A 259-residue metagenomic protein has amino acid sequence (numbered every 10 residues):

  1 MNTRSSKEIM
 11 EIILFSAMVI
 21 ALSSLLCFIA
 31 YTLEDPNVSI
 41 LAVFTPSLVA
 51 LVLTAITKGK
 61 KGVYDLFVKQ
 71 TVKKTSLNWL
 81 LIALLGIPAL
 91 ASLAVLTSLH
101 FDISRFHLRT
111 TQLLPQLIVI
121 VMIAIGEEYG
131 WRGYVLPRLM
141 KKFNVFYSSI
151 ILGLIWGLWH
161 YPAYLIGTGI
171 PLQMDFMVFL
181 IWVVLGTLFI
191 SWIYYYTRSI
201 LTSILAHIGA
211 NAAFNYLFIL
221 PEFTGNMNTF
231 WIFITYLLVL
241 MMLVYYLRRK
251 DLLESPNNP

Functional and structural regions predicted by a protein language model:
N2-A124, Y195, N215-P259: Specific transmembrane helices
A17-I20, F44-S47, L84-L85, L117 (+8 more regions): Residue-level signature of the transmembrane alpha-helical core of multi-pass small-molecule transporters
L25, I125-G130, Y134-V135, L139 (+4 more regions): Active-site His/Glu-centered metal-binding helix of metallohydrolases
L93, V135, G186-I190: Hydrophobic/aromatic residues in alpha-helical transmembrane segments
R105-L117, G167-L180: Juxtamembrane helix-entry segments on the extracytoplasmic side of multipass membrane proteins
E127-G153, Y195-S199: Membrane-interface helix/loop boundary segments of multi-pass membrane proteins
F146-P171: Membrane-helix boundary elements
M174-F230: Functionally important transmembrane alpha-helices
